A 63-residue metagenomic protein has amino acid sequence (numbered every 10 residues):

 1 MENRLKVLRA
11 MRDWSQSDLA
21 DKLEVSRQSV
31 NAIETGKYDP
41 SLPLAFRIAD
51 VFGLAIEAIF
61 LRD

Functional and structural regions predicted by a protein language model:
N3-K22: Short basic helix-loop element that most often maps to the first helix and adjoining turn of HTH DNA-binding modules
L8, K22-L23, I33, R62: Residues in the recognition helix of alpha-helical DNA-binding motifs
M11, D50, F60-D63: Short, charged recognition helix plus adjacent turn of helix-turn-helix-like nucleic-acid-binding domains
D18, S29, A58: Residues in the helix-turn-helix
V25-Y38: Recognition helix of helix-turn-helix/homeodomain-like DNA-binding domains that insert into the DNA major groove
P43-A58: DNA major-groove recognition helix of helix-turn-helix/homeodomain DNA-binding modules
